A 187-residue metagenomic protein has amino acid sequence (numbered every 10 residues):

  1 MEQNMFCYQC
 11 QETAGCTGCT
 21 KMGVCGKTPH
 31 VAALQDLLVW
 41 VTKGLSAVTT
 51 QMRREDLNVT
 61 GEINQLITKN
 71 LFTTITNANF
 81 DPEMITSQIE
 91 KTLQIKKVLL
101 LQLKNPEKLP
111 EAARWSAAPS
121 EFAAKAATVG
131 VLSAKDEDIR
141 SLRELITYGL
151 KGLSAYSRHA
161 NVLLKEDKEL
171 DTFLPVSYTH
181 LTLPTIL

Functional and structural regions predicted by a protein language model:
E2-C16, T20-V41, S46-V48: N-terminal-proximal low-complexity accessory segments that begin disordered and transition into the first
D36-F80: Long, charge-rich boundary regions
T68-L71, I89-K96, L150-L153, L174-Y178: Short amphipathic alpha-helical coiled-coil/interface segments
D81-I85: Cofactor-cradling patches in redox/metallo enzymes
E90, V129-S133, E137, L145-Y148: DUTPase catalytic domain/fold
L101-A134: Long, low-complexity or tandemly repetitive, helically biased scaffold regions used for multimeric assembly/adhesion
R143-L150, S154-S157: Boundary segments of small protein-protein interaction reader/adaptor domains
T179-T185: Conserved small/polar residues in nucleotide/adenosyl-binding loops
